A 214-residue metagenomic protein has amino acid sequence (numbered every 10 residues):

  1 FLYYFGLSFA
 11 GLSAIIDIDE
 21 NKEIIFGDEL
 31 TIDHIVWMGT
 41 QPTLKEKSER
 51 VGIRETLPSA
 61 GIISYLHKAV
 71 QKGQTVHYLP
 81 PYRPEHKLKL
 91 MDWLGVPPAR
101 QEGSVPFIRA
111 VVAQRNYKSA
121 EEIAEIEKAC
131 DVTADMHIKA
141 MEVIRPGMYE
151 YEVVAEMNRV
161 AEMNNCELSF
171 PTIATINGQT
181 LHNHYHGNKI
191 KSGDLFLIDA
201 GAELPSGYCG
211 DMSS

Functional and structural regions predicted by a protein language model:
F1, V105-A110, M148-S214: Short catalytic-site patches enriched in acidic/histidine residues that coordinate or position cofactors/metals
F1-D135: A composition/biophysics-driven feature that prefers long, compositionally simple stretches
Q41-L44, V143, A200-G201: Short, charged/polar low-complexity linear motifs in solvent-exposed/disordered segments
K118-E142, M148-N165, F170: Active-site pocket-lining segments that scaffold enzyme catalytic pockets across diverse folds
